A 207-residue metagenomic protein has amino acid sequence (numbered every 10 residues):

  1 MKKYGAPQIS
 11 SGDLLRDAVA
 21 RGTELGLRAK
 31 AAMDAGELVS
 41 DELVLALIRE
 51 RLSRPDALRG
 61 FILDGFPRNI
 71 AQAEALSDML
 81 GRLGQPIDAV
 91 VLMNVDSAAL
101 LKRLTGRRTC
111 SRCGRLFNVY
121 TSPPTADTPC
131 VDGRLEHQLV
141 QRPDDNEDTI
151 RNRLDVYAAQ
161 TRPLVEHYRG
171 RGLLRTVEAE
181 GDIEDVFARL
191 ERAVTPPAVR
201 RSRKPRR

Functional and structural regions predicted by a protein language model:
M1-R207: Glycine-rich phosphate-binding loop of ATP-dependent small-molecule kinases
